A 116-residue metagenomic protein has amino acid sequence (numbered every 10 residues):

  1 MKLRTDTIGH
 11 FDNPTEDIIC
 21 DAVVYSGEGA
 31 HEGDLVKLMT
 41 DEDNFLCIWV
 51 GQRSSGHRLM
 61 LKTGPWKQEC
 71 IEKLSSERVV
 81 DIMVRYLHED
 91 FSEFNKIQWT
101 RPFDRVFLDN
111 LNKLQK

Functional and structural regions predicted by a protein language model:
M1-K116: Acidic, proline/glycine-rich low-complexity IDRs
